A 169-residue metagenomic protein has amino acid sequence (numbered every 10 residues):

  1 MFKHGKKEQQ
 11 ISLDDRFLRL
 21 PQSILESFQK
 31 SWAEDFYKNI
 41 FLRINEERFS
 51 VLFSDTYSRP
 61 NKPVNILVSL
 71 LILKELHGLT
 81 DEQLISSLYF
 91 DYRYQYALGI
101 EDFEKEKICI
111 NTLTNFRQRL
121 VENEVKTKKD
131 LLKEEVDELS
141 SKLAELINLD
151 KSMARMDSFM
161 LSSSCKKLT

Functional and structural regions predicted by a protein language model:
M1-R43: Charged, often Cys/His-bearing segments associated with DNA-binding zinc-finger transcription factors
K30-S69, L76: Basic, short loop/linker segments at the boundary and entry of helix-turn-helix/winged-helix-like folds
E75, Y89, Q118: Residue-level detection of the helix-turn-helix DNA-binding "recognition helix"
L76-I85: Alpha-helix boundary/capping segments in eukaryotic regulatory proteins
L84-Y96, S140: DNA-recognition alpha helix
D91-C109: Short, basic interhelical loop/turn and adjoining N-cap of the next helix at nucleic-acid- or acidic-partner-contacting
E104-T169: Active-site- or DNA-interface-adjacent structural scaffold in DNA-acting proteins
